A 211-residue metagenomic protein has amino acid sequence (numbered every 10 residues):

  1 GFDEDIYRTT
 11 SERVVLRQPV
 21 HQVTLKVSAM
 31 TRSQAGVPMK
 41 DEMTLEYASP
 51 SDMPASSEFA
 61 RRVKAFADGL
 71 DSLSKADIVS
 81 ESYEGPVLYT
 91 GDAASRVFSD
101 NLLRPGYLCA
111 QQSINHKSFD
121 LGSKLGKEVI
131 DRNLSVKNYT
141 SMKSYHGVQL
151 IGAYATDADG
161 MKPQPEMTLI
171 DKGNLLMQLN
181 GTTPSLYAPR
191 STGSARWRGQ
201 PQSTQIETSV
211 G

Functional and structural regions predicted by a protein language model:
G1-P54, L108-K137: Extended amphipathic alpha-helical scaffolds
F2, T31, G91-A93, N138-T140 (+1 more regions): Short, flexible loop/turn elements at secondary-structure junctions
D3-R17, V37-L45, V97-L103, G147-L150 (+2 more regions): Short acidic, glycine/serine/threonine-rich loops at helix termini
S11-P19, S28, S72-I78, S123-G126 (+2 more regions): A generic local secondary-structure boundary/capping motif
R13, H21, P54-F66, K143-D159: Short flexible/disordered coil segments
V20-C109: Internal alpha/beta scaffold segment
A76-S80, P86-L88, S95-L121, L125-V129 (+2 more regions): Long, internal scaffold/assembly segments composed of regular secondary structure
S123-G211: Dual-mode signal for accessory low-complexity, basic/Gly-rich regions
